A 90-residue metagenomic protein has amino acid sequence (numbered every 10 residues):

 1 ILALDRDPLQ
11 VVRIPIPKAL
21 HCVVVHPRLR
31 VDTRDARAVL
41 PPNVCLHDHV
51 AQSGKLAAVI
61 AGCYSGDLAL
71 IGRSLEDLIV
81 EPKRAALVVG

Functional and structural regions predicted by a protein language model:
I1-G90: ATP-dependent small-molecule kinase catalytic core of the GHMP/sugar-kinase superfamily and closely related
